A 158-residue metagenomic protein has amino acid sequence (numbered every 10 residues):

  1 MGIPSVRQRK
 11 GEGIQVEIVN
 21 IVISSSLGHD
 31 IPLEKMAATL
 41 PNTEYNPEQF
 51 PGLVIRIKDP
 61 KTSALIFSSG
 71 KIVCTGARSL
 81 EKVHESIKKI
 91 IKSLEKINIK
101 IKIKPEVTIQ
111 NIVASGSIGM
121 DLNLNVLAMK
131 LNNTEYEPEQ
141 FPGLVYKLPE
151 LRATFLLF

Functional and structural regions predicted by a protein language model:
M1-F155: Intrinsically disordered, low-complexity polar/charged tails and linkers
